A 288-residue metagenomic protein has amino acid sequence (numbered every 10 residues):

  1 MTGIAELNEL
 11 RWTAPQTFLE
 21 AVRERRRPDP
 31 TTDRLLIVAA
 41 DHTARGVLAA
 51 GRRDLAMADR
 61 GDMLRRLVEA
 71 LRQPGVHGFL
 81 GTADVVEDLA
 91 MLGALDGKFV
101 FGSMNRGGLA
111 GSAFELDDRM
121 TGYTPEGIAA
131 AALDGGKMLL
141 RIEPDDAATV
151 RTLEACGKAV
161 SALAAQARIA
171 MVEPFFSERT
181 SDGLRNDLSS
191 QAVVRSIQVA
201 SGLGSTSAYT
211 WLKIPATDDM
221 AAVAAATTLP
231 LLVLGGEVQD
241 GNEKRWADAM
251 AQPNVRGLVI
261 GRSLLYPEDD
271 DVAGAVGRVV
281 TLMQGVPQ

Functional and structural regions predicted by a protein language model:
M1-G46, A90-G97: N-terminal amphipathic alpha-helix/helix-capping segment at the start of soluble metabolic enzymes
I37-A39, K213, V259: Structured core elements
V38, V85-V86, L265: Gly/Ser/Thr-rich loops at beta-strand to alpha-helix junctions that form or flank small-molecule/cofactor-binding
A44-G78, V86, M91-A94, F99-G108 (+3 more regions): Alpha/beta enzyme core
T82: N-terminal glycine-rich phosphate/pyrophosphate-binding loops that anchor nucleotide-derived ligands and cofactors
L234-G235, I260: Thr-Gly-centered strand-to-loop micro-motif
L258-L265: Short acidic/histidine-rich active-site segments
L265-Q288: C-terminal helical cap(s) of enzyme catalytic domains, especially alpha/beta-barrels
